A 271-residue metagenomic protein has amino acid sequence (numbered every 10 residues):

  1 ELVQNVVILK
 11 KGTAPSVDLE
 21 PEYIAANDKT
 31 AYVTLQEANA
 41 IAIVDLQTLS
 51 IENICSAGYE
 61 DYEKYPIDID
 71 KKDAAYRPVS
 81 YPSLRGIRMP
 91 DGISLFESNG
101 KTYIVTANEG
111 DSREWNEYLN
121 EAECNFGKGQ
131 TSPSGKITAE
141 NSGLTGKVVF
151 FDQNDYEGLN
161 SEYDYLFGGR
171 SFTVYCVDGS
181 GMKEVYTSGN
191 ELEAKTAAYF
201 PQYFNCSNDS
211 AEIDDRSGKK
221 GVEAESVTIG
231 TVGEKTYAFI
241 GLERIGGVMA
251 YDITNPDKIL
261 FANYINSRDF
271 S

Functional and structural regions predicted by a protein language model:
E1-S271: Beta-sheet-rich non-transmembrane sensory/scaffold domains
